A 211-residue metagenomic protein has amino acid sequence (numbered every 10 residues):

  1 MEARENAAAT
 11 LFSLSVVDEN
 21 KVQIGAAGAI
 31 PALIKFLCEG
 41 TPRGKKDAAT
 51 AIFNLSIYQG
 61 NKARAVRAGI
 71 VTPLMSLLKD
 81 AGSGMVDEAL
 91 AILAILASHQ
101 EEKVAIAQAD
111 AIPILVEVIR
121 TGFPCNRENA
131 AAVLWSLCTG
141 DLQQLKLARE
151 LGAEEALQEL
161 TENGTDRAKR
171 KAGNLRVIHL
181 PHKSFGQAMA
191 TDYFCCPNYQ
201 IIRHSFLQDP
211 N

Functional and structural regions predicted by a protein language model:
M1-S13, A26, G40-S56, R64-R67 (+4 more regions): Alpha-helical solenoid repeats of the armadillo/HEAT superfamily in eukaryotic scaffolding/adaptor proteins
D18-E19, T121: Ankyrin-repeat boundary signal
Q23: Metal/cofactor- and membrane transport-associated sequence elements
I30-I34, V71-M75, I112-V116, E154-Q158: Amphipathic alpha-helical scaffolding segments comprising HEAT/armadillo-like alpha-solenoid repeats
